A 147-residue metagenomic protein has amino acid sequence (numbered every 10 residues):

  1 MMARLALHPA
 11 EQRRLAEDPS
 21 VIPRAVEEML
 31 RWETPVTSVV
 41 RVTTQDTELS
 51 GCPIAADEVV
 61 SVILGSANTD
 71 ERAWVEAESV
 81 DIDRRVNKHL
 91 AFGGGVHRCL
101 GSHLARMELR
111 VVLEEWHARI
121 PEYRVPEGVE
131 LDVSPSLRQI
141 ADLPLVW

Functional and structural regions predicted by a protein language model:
M1-W147: Cytochrome P450
